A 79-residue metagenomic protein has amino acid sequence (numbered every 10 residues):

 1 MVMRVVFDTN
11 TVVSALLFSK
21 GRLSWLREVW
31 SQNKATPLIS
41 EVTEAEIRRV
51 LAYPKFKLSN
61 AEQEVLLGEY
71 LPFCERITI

Functional and structural regions predicted by a protein language model:
M1-I39: Short, well-structured N-terminal submotif of metal-dependent ribonuclease cores
E28-I79: PIN-domain endoribonuclease scaffold, especially VapC-family toxins
